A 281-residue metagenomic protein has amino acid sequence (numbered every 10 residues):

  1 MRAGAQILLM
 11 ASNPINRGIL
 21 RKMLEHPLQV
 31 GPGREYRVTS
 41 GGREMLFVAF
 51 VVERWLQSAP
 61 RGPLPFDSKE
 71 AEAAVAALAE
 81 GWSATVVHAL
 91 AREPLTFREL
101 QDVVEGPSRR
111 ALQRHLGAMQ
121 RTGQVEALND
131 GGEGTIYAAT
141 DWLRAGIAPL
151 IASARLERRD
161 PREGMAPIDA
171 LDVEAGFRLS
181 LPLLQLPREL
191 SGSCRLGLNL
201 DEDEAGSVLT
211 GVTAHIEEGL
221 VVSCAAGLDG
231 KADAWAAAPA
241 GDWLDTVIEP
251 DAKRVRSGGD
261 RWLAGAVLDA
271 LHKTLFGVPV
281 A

Functional and structural regions predicted by a protein language model:
M1-A11, V86, E93-V104: Short acidic, hydrophobic short linear motifs in intrinsically disordered regions
M1-A3, G42, A76-S83, T140-L143: Short helix-coil-helix linker/hinge
A11-E25, G106-R121: Short amphipathic alpha-helical interaction segments
L24-G33, Q120-D130: A short, conserved structural fragment
P32-V52, G131-L150: Basic, amphipathic "hinge/linker" alpha-helix immediately C-terminal to the N-terminal HTH DNA-binding motif
S58-V86: Short alpha-helical segments that sit at the start of domains
W142-T213, E217-L220, W262-A281: Acidic, aliphatic-rich amphipathic alpha-helical segments
G227-A281: C-terminal interaction segments
